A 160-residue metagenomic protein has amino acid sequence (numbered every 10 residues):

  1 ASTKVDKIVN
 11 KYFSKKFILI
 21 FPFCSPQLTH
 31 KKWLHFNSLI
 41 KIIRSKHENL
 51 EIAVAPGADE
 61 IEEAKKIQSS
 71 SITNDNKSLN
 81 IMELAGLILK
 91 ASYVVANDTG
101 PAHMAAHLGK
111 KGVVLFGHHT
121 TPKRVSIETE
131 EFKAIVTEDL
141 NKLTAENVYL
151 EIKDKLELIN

Functional and structural regions predicted by a protein language model:
A1-T29: Mid-sequence helix-capping/hinge segment at a functional interface
S2, S78-M82, K142: Structural motif corresponding to alpha-helix initiation and N-cap regions
I8-Y12, A64-S71, A134-V136: Alpha-helix C-terminal capping segments
P22, V54-P56, T137: Short glycine-centered, acidic/aromatic-flanked micro-motifs in structured strand/loop junctions that mark active-site
H30-K32, K65-K66, V125: Short, well-ordered secondary-structure micro-motifs
H35-V113, T120: Donor-binding and catalytic core of enzymes assembling or modifying cell-surface/extracellular glycoconjugates
D75, H103-N160: Nucleotide-sugar donor-binding patch of glycosyltransferase catalytic domains
